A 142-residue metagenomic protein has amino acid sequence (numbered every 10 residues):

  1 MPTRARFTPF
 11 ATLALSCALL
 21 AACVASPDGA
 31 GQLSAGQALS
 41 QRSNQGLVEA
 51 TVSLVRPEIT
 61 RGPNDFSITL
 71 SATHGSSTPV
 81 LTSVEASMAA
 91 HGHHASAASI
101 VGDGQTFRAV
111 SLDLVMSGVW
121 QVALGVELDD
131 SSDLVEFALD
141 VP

Functional and structural regions predicted by a protein language model:
P2-A14: Bacterial N-terminal signal peptides that target proteins for export
L19-A22: C-terminal motif of bacterial Sec signal peptides marking the signal peptidase cleavage site
V24-P27: Bacterial signal peptide processing site
E49-A50, R56-H74: Beta-strand-rich structural segments
A72-A86, G92-S96: Short flexible loop/turn segments that cap and initiate beta-strands
G102-A109: Aromatic sugar-binding surface patches on proteins that engage polysaccharides or sugar-phosphate polymers
D113-G118: Surface-exposed, short loops/turns at beta-strand junctions within beta-sandwich domains
L134-D140: Edge beta-strands of extracellular beta-sandwich domains
